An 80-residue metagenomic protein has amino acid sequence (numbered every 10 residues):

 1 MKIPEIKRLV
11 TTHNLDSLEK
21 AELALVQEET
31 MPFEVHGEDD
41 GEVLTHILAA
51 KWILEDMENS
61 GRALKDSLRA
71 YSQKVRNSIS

Functional and structural regions predicted by a protein language model:
M1-S80: C-terminal alpha-helical interaction appendages
